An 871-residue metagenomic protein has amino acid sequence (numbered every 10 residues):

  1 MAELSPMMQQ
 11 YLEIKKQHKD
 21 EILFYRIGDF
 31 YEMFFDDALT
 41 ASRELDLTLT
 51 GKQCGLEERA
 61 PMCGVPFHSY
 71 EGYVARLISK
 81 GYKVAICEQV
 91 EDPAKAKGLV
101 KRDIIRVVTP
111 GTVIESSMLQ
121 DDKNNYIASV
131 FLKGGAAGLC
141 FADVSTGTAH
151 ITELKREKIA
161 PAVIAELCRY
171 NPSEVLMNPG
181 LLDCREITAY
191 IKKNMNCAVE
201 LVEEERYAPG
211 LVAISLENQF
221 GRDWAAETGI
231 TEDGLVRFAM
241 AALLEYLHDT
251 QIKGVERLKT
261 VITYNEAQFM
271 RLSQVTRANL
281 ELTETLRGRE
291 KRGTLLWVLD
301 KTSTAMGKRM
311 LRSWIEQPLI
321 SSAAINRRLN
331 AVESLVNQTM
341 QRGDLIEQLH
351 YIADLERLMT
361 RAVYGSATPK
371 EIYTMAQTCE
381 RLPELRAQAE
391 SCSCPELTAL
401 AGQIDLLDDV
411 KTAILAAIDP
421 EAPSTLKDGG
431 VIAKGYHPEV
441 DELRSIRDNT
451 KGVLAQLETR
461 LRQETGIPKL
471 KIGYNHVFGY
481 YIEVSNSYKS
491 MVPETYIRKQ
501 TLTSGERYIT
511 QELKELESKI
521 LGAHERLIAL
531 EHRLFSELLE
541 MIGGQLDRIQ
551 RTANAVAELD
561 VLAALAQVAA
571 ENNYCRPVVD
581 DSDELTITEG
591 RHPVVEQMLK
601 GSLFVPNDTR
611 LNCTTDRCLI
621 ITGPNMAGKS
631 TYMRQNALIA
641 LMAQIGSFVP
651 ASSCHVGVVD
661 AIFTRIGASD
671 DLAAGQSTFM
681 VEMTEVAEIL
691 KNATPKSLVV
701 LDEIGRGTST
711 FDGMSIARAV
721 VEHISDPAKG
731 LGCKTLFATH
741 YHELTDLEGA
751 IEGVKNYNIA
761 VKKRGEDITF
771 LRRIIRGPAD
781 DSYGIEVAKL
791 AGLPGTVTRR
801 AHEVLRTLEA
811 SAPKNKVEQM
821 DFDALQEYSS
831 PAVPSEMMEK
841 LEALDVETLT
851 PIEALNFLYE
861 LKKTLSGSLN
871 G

Functional and structural regions predicted by a protein language model:
M1-A2, Q9-E13, D20, L539 (+3 more regions): Conserved phosphate-binding elements of NTP-dependent enzyme cores
M1-S334, H350, D354-V363, A367-T459 (+1 more regions): Charged catalytic and DNA/RNA-contacting regions of genome-maintenance and nucleic-acid-processing enzymes
F35-A38, D233, S303-T304, L311-W314 (+6 more regions): ATPase nucleotide-binding head domains, primarily ABC-like/P-loop NTPase cores
C87, P110-L119, G254, E390-E396 (+6 more regions): Active-site phosphate-binding and catalytic loops of NTP-dependent enzymes
Y364, T368, T378-R381, A399-G402 (+3 more regions): Charged, surface-exposed helical/loop "interaction arms" that form contiguous linear patches used for dimerization
A455, R462-N486: Extended, charged helical/alpha-beta scaffold domains that provide interaction surfaces
N475, E842-G871: Terminal-proximal interaction/regulatory segments of ATP-powered molecular machines
L502, E506-E540: Extended, charged coiled-coil "arm/hinge" scaffolds of SMC/Rad50-like chromosome-maintenance ATPases and other large
